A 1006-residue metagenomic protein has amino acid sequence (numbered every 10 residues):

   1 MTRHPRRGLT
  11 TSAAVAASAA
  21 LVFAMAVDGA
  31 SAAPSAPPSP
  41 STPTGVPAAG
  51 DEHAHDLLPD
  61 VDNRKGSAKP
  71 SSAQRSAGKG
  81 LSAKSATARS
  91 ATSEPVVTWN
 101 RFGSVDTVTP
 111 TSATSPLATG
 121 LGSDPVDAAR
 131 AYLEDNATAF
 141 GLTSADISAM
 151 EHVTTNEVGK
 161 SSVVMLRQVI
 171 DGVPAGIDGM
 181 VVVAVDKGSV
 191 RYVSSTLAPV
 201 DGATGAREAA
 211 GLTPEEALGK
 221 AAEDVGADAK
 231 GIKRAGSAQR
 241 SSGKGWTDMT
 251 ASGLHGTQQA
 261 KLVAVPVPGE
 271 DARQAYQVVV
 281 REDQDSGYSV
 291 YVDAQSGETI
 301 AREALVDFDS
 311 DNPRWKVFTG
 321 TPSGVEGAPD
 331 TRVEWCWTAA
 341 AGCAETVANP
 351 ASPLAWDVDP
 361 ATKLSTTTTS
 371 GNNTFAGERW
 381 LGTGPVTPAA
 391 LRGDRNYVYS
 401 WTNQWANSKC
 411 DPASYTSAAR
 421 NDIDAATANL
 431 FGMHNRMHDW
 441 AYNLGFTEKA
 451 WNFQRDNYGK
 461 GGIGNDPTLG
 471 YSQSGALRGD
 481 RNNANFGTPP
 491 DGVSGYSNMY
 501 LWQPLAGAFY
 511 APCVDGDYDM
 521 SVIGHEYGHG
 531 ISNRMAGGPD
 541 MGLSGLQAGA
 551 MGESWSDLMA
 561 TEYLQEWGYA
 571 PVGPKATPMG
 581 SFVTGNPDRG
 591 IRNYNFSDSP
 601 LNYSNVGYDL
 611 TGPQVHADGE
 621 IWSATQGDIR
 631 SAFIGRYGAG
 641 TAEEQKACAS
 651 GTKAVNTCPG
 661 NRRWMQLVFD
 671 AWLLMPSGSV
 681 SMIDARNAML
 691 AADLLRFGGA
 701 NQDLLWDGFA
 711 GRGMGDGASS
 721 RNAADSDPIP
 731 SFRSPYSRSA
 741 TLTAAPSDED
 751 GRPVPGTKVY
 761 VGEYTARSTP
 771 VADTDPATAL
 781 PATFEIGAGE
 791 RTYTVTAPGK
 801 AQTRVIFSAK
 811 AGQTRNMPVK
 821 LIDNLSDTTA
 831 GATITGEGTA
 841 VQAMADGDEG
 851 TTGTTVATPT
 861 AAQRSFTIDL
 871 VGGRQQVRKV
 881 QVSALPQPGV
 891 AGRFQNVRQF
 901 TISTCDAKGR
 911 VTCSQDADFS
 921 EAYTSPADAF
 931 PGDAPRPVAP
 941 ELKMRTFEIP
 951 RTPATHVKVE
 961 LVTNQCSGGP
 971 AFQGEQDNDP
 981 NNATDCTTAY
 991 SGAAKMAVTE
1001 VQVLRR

Functional and structural regions predicted by a protein language model:
M1-P34: Secretory targeting and sorting signals
R3, A33-D51, A83, T87 (+6 more regions): Extracellular zinc-dependent metalloprotease catalytic-domain scaffold
A33-G327, W440-N498: Segments that shape or occlude catalytic/ligand-binding pockets
A740-D748, V819: A short, amphipathic beta-strand motif
D748-V771, V841-A843: Short, ordered, surface-exposed loop/turn motifs in non-cytosolic proteins
A782, G787-G799: A short, solvent-exposed beta-strand micro-motif common in secreted/extracellular proteins
P798-I822: Structured interaction patches on ligand/partner-binding surfaces of diverse proteins
D848-D916, E941-R1006: Aromatic, loop-rich ligand-recognition surfaces of beta-strand-rich domains
